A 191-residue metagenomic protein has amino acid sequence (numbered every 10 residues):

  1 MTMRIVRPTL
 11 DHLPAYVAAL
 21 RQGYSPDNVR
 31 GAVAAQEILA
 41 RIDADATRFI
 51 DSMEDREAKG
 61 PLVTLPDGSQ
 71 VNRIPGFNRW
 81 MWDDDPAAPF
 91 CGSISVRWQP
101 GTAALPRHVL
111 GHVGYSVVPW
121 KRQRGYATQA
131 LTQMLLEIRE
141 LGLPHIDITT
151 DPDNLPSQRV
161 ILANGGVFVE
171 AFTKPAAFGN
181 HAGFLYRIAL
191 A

Functional and structural regions predicted by a protein language model:
M1-H112, E137, K174-A191: GNAT-family acyltransferases
W82, P100, H112-Q123, D151: A short, internal acetyl-CoA/4′-phosphopantetheine-binding micro-motif in the GNAT/acyltransferase core
H112, H145, P156: Amphipathic alpha-helical recognition patches that constitute DNA-binding helices
G114-V117, Q123-E140, R159-A163: Conserved acetyl-CoA-binding loop-helix of GNAT-fold acetyltransferases
I138-T149: Conserved GNAT acetyl-CoA-binding A-motif
I148-Q158: Conserved beta-strand-loop-alpha-helix junction that forms the acyl-donor binding cleft
L162-F172: Conserved acetyl-CoA-binding loop of GNAT-fold acetyltransferases
